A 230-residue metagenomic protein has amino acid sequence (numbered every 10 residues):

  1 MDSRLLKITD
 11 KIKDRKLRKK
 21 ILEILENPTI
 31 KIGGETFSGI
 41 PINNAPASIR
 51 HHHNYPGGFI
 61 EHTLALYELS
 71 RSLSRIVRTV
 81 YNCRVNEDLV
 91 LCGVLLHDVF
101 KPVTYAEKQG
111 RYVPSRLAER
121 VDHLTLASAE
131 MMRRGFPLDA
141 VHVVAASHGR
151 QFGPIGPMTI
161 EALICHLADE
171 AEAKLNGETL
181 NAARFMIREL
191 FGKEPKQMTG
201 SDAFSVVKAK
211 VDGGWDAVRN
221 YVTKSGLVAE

Functional and structural regions predicted by a protein language model:
M1-P114: Acidic/His-rich, divalent-metal-binding segments that scaffold phosphate/diphosphate chemistry
D2-D10, R18-E26, H97, V141 (+5 more regions): Generic detector of well-ordered alpha-helical segments enriched in charged/polar residues, highlighting helical
T9-K13, L25-I32, H148, D169-E172 (+2 more regions): Generic secondary-structure transition motif, activating predominantly at the C-termini of alpha-helices
E61-E68, T125, A129, H166: A broad detector of short, well-ordered amphipathic alpha-helices that serve as recognition/interaction surfaces
R78-N82, F136, G192: Residue-level recognition of short, structured coil/turn motifs that connect secondary structure elements
V90-L91, S128-R188: Histidine/acidic-rich helix-loop-helix segments that form or flank divalent-metal centers in metalloenzyme catalytic
R111-R133, P157, F185-V218, V222 (+1 more regions): Divalent-cation-assisted or electrostatically stabilized phosphate/pyrophosphate-binding catalytic cores
